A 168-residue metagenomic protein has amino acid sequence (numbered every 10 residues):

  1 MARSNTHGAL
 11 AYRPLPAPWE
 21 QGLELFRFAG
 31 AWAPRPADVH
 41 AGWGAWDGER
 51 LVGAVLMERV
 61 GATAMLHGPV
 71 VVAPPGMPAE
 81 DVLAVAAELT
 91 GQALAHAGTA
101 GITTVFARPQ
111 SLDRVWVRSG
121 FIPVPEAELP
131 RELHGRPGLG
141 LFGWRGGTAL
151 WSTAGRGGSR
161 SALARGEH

Functional and structural regions predicted by a protein language model:
M1-E20: Short, compositionally biased leader-like segments
M1-H7, D47, F106-H168: Terminal substrate-recognition subdomain of acyl/acetyltransferases
R3, W19-G48: Active-site rim helix/loop that mediates acceptor-substrate recognition in acyltransferases
H40, T99-I102: Short, high-confidence coil segments that cap the C-terminus of an alpha-helix and link into the following beta-strand
G44, E49-R59, T63-V70: Conserved beta-strand in the GNAT
G61-D81, A87: Conserved acetyl-CoA binding element of GNAT-fold acetyltransferases
G61-T63, T104, T148: A generic structural signal for beta-strand entry/edge sites
A79-A97, A107: Conserved acetyl-CoA-binding loop-helix of GNAT-fold acetyltransferases
